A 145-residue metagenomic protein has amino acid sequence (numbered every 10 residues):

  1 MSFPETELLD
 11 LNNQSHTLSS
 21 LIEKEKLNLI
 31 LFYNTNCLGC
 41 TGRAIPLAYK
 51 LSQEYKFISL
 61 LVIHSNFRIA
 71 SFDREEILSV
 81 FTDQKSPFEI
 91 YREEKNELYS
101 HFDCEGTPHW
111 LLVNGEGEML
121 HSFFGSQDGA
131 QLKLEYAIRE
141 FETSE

Functional and structural regions predicted by a protein language model:
M1-S20: N-terminal "domain-start" segment that seeds a small globular fold
P4, N28, T107-H109: Short loop/turn microsegments at loop-to-beta-strand junctions
L18-T41, A48: Short active-site neighborhood of thiol/selenol oxidoreductases, capturing the structured segment around
T41-T82, E97-L98: Structural microenvironment flanking redox-active thiols in thiol-disulfide oxidoreductases
L78-T107: Short, internal strand/loop/helix patches that form the active-site neighborhood or redox-interaction surface
L112-E145: Thiol-/selenol-based redox modules, centered on thioredoxin-like and closely related oxidoreductase domains
